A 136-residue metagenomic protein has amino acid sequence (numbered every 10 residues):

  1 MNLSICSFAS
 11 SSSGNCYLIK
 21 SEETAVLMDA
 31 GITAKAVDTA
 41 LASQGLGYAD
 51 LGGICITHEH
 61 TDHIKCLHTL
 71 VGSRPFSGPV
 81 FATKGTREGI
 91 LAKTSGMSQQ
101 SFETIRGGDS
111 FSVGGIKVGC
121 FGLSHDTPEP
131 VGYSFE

Functional and structural regions predicted by a protein language model:
M1-L3, D50, F76, M97-S101 (+1 more regions): A short helix-to-beta-strand connector/capping loop
M1-Q44, V131-E136: Conserved beta-strand hairpin/beta-sheet module of binuclear metal-dependent hydrolase folds, prominently
C6-Y17, G53, T57-L67, L91 (+1 more regions): Structured catalytic core of nucleotide-sugar glycosyltransferases
F8-A9, L18, G45, G72 (+2 more regions): Short secondary-structure boundary/capping segments
F8-S10, A30-I32, E59, G85 (+1 more regions): Active-site metal-binding loops of divalent metal-dependent hydrolases
M28, H58, F81, S101-F102: Short N-terminal micro-motifs specific to bacterial/archaeal maturation and metal-cluster initiation sites
A34-G85: Active-site metal-binding motif and surrounding structural segment of the metallo-beta-lactamase
K84-E136: Metallo-beta-lactamase
